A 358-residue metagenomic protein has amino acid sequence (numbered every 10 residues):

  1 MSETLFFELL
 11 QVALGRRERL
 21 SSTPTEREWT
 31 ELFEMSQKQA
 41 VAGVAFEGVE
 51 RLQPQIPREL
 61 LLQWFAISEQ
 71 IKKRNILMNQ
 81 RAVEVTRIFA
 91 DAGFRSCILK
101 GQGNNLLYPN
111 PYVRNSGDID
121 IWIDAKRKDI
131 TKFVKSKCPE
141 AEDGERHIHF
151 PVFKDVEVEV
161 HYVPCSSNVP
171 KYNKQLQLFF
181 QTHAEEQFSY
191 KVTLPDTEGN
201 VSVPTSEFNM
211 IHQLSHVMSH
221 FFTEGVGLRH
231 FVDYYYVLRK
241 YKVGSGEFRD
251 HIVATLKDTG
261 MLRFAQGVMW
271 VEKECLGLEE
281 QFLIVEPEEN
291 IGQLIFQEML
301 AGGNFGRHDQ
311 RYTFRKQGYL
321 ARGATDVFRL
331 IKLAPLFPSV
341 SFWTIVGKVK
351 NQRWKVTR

Functional and structural regions predicted by a protein language model:
M1-G117, W122-R358: Conserved NTP-donor binding/palm subdomain of two-metal-ion nucleotidyltransferases/polymerases, i.e., the charged
